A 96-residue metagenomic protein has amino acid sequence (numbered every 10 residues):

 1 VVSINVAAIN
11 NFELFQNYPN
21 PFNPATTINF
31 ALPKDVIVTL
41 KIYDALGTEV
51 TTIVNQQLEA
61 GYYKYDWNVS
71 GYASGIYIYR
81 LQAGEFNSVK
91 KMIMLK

Functional and structural regions predicted by a protein language model:
V2-Y18, F22-K96: C-terminal outer-membrane/trafficking sorting elements
